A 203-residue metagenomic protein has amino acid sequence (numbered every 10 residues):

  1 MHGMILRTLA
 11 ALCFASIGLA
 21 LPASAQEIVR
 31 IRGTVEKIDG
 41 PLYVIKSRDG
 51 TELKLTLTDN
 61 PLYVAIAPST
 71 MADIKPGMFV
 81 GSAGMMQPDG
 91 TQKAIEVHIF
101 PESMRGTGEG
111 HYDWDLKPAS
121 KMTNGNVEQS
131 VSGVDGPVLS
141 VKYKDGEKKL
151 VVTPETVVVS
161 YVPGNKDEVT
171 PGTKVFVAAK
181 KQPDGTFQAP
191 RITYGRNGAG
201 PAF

Functional and structural regions predicted by a protein language model:
M1-A10: Bacterial N-terminal signal peptides that target proteins for export
H2, G18-F203: Short, flexible, surface-exposed loop segments at domain boundaries
L9-A20: Bacterial N-terminal signal peptides
